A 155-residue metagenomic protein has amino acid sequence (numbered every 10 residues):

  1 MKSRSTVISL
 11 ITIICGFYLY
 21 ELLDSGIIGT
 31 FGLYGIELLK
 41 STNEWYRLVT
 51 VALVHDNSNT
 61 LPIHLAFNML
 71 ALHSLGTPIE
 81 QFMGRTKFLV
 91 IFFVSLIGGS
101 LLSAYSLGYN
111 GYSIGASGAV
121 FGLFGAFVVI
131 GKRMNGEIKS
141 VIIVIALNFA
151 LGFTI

Functional and structural regions predicted by a protein language model:
M1-I155: A detector for small-residue-rich transmembrane helices and their helix-helix packing motifs
